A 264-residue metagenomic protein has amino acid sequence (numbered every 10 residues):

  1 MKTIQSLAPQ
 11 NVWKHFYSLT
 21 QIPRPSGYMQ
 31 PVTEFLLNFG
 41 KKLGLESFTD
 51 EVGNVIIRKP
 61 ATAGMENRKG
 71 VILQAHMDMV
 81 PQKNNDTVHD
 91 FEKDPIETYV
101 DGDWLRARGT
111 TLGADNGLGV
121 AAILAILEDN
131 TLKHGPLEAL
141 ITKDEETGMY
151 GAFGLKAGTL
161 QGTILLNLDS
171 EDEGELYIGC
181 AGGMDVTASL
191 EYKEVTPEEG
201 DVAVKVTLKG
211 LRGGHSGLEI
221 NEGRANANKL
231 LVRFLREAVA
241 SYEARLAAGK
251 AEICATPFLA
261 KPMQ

Functional and structural regions predicted by a protein language model:
K2-D103: Acidic/His- and Gly-rich active-site-bordering loop/insert found across diverse amide/peptide-bond hydrolases
T3-L7, G27, T110-A114, L218 (+1 more regions): Alpha-helix capping and helix-loop boundary segments enriched in small/acidic/polar residues
W13, Y17, E34-L37, V120-L127 (+3 more regions): Predominant activation on well-ordered alpha-helical scaffold segments within soluble catalytic domains
P23, P95-I96, D103-R106, T110 (+2 more regions): Midchain, well-structured core segments that form catalytic/ion-binding scaffolds
G27, H134-P136, K250: Short secondary-structure junction motifs
I56, I72-Q74, E138, T187-S189 (+1 more regions): Beta-strand secondary-structure signal
M65-I141, E145-T147, A152-T163: Active-site metal-coordination/substrate-binding segment of hydrolases, especially metallo-dependent peptidases
